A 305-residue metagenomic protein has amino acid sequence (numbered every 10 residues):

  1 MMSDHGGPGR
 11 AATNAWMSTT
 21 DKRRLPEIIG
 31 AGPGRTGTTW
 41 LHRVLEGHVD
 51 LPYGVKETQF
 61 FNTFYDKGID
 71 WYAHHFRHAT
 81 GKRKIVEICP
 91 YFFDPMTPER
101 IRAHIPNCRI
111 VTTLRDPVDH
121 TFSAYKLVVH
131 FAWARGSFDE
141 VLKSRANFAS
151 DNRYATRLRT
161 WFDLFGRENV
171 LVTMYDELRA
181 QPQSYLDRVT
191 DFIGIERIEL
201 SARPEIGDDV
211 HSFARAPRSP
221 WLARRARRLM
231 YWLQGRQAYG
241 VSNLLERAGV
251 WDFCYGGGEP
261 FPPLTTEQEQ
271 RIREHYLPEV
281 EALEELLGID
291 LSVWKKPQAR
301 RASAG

Functional and structural regions predicted by a protein language model:
M2-G305: Anion-recognition interface
